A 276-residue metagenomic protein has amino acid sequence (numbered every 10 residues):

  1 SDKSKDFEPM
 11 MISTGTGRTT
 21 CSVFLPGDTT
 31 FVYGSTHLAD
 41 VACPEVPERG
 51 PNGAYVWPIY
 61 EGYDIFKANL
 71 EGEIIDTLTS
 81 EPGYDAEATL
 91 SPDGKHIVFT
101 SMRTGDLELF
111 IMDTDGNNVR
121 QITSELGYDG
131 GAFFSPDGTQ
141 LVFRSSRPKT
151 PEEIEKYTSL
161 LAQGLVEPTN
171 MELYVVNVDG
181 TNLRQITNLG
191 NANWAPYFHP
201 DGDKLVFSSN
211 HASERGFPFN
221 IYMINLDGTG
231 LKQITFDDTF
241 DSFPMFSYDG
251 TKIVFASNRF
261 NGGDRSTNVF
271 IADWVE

Functional and structural regions predicted by a protein language model:
S1-S35: Blade-loop segments of beta-propeller domains
D2-K5, N69-E73, D113-N117, N177-T181 (+2 more regions): Short loop/turn segments that connect beta-strands within beta-propeller blades
P9-M10, I75-D76, V119-R120, L183-R184 (+1 more regions): A structural motif specific to WD40 beta-propellers
S13-T19, G34-D64, T79-D85, T100-L109 (+7 more regions): A flexible loop/linker signature enriched in serine peptidases of the S9 family
P26-G27, P92-D93, P136-D137, P200-D201 (+1 more regions): Residue-level detector of Asp-centered blade-edge/turn motifs that repeat once per structural unit in beta-propeller
